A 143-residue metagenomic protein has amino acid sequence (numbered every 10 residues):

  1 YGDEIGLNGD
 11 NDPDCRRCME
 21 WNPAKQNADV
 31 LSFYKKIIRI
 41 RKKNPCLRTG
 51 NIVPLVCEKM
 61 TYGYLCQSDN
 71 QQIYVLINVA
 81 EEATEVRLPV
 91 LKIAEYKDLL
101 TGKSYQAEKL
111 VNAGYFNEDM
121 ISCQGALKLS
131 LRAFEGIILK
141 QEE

Functional and structural regions predicted by a protein language model:
D3-E143: Carbohydrate-interacting/catalytic domains
